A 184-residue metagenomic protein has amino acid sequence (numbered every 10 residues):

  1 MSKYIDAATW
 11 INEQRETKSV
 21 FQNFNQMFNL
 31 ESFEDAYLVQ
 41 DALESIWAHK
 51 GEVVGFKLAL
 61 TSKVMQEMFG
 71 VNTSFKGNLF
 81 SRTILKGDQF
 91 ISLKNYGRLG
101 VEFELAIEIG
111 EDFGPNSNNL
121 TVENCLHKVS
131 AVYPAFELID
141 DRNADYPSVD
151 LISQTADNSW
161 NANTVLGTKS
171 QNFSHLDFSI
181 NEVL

Functional and structural regions predicted by a protein language model:
S2-L184: Catalytic-core "active-site belt" of small-molecule-metabolizing enzymes, emphasizing His/Asp/Glu-rich regions
